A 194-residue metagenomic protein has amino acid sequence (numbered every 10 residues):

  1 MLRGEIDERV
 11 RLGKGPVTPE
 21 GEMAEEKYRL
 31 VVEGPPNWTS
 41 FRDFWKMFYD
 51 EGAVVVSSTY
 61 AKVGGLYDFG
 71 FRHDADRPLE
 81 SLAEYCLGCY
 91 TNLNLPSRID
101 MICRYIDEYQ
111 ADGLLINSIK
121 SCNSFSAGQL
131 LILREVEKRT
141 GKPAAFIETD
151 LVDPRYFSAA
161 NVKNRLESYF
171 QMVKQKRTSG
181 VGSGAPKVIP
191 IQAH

Functional and structural regions predicted by a protein language model:
M1-L66: A charged, amphipathic alpha-helical module
R42, K46-V56, F71-P78, Y85 (+1 more regions): Hydrophobic alpha/beta core scaffold segments
G182-G184: Short coil/turn segments at secondary-structure boundaries
